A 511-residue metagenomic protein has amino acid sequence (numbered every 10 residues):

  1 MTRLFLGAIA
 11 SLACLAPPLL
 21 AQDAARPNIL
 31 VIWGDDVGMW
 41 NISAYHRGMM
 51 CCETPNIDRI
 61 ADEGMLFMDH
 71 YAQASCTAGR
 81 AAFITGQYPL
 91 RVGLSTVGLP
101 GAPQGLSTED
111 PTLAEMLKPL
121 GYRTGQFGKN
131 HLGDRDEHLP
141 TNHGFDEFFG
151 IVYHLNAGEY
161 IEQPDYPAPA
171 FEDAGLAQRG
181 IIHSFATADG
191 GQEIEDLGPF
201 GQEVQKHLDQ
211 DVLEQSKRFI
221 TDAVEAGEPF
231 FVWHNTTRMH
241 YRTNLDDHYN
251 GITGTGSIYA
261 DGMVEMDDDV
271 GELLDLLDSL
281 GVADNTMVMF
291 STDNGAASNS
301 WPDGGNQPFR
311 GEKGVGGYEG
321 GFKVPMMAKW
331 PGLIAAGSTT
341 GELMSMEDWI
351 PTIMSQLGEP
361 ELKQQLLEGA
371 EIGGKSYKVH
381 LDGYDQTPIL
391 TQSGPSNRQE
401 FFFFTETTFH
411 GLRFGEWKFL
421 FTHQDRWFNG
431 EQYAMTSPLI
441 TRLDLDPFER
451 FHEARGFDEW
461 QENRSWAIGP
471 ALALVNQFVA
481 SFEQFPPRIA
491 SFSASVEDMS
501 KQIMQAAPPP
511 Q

Functional and structural regions predicted by a protein language model:
M1-T2: N-terminal secretory signal peptides that target proteins for export/translocation
F5, I9, A13, L19-A434 (+3 more regions): Formylglycine-dependent sulfatase
